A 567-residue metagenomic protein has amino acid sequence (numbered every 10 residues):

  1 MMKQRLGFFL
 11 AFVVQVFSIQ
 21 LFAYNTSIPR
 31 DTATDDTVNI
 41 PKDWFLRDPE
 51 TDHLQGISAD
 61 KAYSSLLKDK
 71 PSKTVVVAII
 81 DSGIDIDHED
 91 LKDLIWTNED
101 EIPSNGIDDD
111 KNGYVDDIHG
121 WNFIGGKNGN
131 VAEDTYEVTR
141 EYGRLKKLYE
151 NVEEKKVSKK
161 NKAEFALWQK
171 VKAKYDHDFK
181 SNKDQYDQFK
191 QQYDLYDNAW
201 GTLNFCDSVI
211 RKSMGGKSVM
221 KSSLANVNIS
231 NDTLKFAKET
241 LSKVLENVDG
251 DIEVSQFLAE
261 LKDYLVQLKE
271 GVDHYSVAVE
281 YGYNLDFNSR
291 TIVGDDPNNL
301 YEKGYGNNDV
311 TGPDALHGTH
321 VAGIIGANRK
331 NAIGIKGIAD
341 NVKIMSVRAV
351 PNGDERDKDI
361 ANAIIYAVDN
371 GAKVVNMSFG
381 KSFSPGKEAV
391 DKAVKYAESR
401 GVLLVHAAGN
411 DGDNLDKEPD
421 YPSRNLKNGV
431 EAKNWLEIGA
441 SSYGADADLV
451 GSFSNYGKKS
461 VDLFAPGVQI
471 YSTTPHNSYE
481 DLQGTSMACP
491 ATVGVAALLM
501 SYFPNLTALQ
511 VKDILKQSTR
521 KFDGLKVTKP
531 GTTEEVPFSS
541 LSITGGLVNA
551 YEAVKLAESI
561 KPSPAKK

Functional and structural regions predicted by a protein language model:
M1-S27: Bacterial Sec-dependent N-terminal signal peptides
L21-L54, V402, E558-K567: Sec-dependent signal peptide cleavage junction
A62-V77, I84-R356, E431-N434, Y456-S460 (+1 more regions): Subtilisin-like serine protease catalytic core
Y63-P71, G312-A315, K336-A339, D354-N376 (+3 more regions): Mature extracellular/periplasmic domains of secretome proteins
D81, G409, G484: Active-site glycine-centered loops adjacent to acidic/histidine catalytic or metal-binding residues that shape
R290, V402, S423-S501, N505 (+3 more regions): Extracellular S/T/G-rich loop segment that most often corresponds to the catalytic His/Ser-adjacent loop
R348, N376-G380, A407-A408, G439 (+1 more regions): A cross-family glycoside hydrolase active-site/sugar-binding cleft signature
V368-N370, V374-M377, G386-E388, K433-E437 (+1 more regions): C-terminal subdomain of the subtilisin-like protease fold in secreted/lumenal serine endopeptidases
